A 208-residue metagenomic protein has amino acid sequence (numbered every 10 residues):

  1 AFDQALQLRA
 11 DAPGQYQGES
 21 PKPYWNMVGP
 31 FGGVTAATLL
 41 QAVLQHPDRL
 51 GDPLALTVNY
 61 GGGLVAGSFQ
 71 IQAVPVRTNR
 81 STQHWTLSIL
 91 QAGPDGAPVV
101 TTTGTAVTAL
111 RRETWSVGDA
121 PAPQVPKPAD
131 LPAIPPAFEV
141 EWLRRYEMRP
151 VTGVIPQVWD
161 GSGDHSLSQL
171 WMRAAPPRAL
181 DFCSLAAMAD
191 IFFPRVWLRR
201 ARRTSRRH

Functional and structural regions predicted by a protein language model:
A1-H208: Terminal targeting signals and extreme-terminal segments of soluble enzymes
